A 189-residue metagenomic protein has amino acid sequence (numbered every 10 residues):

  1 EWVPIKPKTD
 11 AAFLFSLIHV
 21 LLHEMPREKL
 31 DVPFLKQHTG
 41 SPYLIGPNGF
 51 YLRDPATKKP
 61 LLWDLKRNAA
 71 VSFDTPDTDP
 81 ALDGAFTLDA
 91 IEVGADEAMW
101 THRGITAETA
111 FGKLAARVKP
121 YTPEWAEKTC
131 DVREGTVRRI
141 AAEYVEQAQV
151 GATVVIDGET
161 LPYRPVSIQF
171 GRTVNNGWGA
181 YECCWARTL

Functional and structural regions predicted by a protein language model:
W2-V155: Long, well-ordered, tryptophan-enriched scaffold segments
R138-L189: Acidic catalytic cores of enzymes that act on phosphate-bearing nucleotides/polynucleotides
